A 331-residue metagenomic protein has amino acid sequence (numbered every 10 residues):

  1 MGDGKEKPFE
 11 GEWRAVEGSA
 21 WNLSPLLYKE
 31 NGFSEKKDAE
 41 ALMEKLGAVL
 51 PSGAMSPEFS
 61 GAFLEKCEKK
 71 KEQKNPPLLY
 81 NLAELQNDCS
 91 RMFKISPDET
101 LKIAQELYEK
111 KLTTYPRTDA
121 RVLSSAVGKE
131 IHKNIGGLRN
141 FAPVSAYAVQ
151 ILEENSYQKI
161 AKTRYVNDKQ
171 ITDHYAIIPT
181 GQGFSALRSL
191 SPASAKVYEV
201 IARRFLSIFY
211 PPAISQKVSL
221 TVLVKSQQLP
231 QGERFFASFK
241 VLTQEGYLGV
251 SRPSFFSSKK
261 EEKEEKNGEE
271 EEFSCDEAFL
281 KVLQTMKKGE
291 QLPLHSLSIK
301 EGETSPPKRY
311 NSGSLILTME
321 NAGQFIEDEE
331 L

Functional and structural regions predicted by a protein language model:
M1-L331: Core catalytic DNA strand-manipulation module of type IA topoisomerases
